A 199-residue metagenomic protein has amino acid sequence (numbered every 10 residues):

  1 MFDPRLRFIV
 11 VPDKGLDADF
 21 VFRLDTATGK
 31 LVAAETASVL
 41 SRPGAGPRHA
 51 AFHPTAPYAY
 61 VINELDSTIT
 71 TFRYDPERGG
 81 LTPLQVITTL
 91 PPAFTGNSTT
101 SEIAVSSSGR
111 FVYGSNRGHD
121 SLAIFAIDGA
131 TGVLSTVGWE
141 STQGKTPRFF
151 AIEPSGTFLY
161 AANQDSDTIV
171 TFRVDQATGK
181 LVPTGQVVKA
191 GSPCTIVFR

Functional and structural regions predicted by a protein language model:
M1-D25: Intrinsically disordered, low-complexity linker/loop segments enriched in Gly/Pro and charged/polar residues
M1-F8, S41-Y58, T89-G109, Q143-F158 (+1 more regions): Beta-rich, blade/repeat-based domains predominating in secreted/periplasmic proteins but also intracellular
D3, V11-K14, H53, V61-E64 (+2 more regions): Conserved beta-strand positions in repeat-built beta-propeller and related beta-rich domains
K14, L24, E64-L65, Y74 (+4 more regions): Short loop/turn segments immediately following the C-termini of beta-strands
F22-L31, F72-G80, I124-V133, R173-K180: Short loop/turn segments immediately following beta-strands, especially the blade-tip and inter-blade linker loops
L31-V39, L81-T89, V133-S141, L181-K189: Beta-propeller fold detector
A123-R173: C-terminal hydrophobic structural anchor segments that stabilize assembly/packing rather than catalytic chemistry
Q164-R173, A177, V182-R199: Blade-level signature of beta-propeller repeat domains, shared across WD40, Kelch, NHL, RCC1 and BNR/Asp-box propellers
